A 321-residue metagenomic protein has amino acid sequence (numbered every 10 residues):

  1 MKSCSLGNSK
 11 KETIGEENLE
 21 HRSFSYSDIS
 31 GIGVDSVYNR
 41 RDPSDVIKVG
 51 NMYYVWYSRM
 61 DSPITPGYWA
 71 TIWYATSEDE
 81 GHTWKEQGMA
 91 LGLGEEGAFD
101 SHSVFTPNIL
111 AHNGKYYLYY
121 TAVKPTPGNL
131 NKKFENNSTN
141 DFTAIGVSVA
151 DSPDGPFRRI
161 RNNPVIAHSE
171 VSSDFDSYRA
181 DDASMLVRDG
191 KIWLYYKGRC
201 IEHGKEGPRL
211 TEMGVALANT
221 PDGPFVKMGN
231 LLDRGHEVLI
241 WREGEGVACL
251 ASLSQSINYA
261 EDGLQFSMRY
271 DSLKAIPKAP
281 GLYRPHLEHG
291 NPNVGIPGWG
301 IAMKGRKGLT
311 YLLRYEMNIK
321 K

Functional and structural regions predicted by a protein language model:
K2-K321: Carbohydrate-active catalytic/glycan-binding domains of CAZyme proteins, especially the secreted or lumenal ectodomains
